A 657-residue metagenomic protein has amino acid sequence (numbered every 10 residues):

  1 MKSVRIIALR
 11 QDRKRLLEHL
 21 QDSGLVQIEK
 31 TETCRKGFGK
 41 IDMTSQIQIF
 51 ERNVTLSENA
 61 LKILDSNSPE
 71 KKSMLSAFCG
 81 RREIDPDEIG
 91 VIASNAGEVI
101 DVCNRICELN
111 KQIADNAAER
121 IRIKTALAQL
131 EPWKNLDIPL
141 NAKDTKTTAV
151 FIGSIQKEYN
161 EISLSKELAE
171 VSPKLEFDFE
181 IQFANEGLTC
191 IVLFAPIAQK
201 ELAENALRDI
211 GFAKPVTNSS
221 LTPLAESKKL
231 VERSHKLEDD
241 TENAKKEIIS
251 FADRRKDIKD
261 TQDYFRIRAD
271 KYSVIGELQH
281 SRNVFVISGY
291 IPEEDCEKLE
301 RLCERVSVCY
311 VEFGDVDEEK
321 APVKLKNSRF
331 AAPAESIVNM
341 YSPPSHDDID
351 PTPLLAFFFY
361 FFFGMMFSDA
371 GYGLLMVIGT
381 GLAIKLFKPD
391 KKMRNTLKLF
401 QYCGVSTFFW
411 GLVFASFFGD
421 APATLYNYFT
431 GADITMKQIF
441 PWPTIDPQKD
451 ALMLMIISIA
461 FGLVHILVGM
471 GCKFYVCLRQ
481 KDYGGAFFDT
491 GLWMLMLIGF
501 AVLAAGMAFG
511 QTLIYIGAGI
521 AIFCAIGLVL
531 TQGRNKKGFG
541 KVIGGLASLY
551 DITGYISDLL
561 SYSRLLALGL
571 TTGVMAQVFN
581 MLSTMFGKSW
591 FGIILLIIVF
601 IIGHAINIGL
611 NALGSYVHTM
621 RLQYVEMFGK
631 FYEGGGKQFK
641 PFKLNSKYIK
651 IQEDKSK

Functional and structural regions predicted by a protein language model:
M1-K2, Q11-L17, Q21-I28, S288 (+1 more regions): Conserved, carboxylate-rich catalytic/transport cores that coordinate ions
M1-L355, A383, D390-L397: Long, charged N-terminal accessory/stalk domains
